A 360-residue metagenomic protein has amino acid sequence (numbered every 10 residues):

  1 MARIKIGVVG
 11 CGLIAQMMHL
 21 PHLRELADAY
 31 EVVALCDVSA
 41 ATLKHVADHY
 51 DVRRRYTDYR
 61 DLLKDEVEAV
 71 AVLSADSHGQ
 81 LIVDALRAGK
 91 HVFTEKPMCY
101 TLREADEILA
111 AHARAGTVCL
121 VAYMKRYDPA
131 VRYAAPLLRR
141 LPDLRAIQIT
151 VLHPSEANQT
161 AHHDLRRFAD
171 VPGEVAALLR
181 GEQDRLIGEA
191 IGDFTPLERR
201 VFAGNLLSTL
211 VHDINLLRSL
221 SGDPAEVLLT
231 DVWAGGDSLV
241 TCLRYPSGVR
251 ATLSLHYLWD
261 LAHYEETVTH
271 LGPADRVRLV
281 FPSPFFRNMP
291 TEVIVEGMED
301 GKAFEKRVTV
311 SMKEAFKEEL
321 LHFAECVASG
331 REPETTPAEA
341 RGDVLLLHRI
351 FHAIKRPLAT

Functional and structural regions predicted by a protein language model:
M1-Y50: N-terminal Rossmann-like dinucleotide-binding module
H45, Y50-A111: Beta-loop-alpha module in the N-terminal Rossmann-like domain of NAD(P)-dependent dehydrogenases, especially those
A69-A71, T117, G235, P246 (+1 more regions): C-terminal helix-rich "cap/oligomerization" subdomain common to oxidoreductases
Y100-L179: A contiguous active-site-proximal alpha/beta segment in oxidoreductase catalytic domains
Y127-Q148, H162-H163, E189-F194, R199-R200 (+3 more regions): Oxidoreductase and adenylate-handling cofactor-binding alpha/beta cores
F168-D170, E174-L197, T269-T335: C-terminal glycine/acidic-rich active-site capping loop/insertion
L197-F285, V310-R331: Contiguous beta-strand/loop segments that form the cofactor/metal-binding neighborhood of enzyme cores
